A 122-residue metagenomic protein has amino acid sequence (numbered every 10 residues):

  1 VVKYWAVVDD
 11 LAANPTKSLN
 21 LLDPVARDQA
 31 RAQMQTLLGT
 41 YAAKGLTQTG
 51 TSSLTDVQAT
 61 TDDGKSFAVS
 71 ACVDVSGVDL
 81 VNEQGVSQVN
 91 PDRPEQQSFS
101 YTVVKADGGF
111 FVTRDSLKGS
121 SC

Functional and structural regions predicted by a protein language model:
V1-T47: Core segments of small alpha/beta cavity-forming domains
K17, Q35, N82-Q84, S116: A generic "cationic amphipathic patch" detector
L19-A32, Q58-T60, F67-A71, F111-T113: Short low-complexity stretches enriched in small and charged residues
L22, G85-V86: A short, structure-level motif marking secondary-structure boundaries and short turns
A43-Q84: Surface-exposed, charged secondary-structure patches
S66-A68, Q88-C122: Short beta-strand edge/turn micro-motifs at domain boundaries
